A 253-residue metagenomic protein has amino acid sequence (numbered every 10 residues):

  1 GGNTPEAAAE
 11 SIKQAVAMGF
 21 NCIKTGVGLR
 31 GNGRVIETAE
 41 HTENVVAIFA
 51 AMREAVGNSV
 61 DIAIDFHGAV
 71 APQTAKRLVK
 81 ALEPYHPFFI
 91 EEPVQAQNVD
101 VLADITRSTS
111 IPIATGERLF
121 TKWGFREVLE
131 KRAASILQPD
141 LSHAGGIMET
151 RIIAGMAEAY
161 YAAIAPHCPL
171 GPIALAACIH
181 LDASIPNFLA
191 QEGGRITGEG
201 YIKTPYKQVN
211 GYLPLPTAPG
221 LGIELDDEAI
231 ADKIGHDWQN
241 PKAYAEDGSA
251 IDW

Functional and structural regions predicted by a protein language model:
G1-A103, S108: Metal-dependent enolase-superfamily TIM-barrel catalytic cores that perform enediolate-based chemistry
R34, T217, D226-E228: Residues at secondary-structure transition points
K80, H86, Q97-G220, E224: Shared catalytic-loop signature of beta/alpha-barrel
L221-W253: Extended hydrophobic packing segments that form well-structured cores
